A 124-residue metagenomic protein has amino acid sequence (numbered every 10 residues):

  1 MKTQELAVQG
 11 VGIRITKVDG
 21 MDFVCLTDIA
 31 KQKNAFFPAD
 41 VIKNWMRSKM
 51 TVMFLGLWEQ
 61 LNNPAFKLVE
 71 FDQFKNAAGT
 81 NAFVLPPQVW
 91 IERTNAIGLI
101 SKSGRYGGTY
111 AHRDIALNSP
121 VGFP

Functional and structural regions predicted by a protein language model:
M1-P124: An anion-engaging/catalytic patch
